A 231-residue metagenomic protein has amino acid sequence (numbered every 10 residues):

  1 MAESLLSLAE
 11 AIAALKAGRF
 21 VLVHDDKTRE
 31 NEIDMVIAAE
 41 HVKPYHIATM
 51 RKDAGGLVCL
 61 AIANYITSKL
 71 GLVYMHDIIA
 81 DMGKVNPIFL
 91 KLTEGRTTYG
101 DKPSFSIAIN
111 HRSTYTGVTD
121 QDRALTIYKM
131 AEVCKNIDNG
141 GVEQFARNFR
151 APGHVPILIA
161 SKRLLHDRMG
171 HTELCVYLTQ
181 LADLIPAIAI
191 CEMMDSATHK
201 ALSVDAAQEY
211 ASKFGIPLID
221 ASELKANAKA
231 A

Functional and structural regions predicted by a protein language model:
M1-A231: Catalytic domains of riboflavin
